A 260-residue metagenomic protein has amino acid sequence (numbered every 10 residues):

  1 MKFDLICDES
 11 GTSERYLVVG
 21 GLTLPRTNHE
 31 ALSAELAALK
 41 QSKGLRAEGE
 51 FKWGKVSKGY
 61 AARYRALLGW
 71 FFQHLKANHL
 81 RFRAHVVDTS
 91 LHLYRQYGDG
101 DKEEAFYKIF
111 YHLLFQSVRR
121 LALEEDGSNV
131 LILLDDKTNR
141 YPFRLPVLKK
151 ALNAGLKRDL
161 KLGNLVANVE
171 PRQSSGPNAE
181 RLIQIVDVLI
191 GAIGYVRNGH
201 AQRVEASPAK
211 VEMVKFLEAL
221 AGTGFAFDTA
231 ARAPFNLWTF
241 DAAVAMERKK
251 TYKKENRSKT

Functional and structural regions predicted by a protein language model:
M1-T260: Phosphate-ester processing/binding pockets and catalytic centers
